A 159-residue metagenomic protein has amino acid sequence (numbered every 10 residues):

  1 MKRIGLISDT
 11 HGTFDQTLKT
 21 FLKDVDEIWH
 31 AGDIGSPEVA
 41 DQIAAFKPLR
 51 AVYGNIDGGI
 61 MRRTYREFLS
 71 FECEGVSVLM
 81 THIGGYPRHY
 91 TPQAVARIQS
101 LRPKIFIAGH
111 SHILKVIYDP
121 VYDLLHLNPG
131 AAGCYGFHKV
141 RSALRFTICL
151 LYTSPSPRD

Functional and structural regions predicted by a protein language model:
M1-L49, D57-G75, M80, K139-S142: N-terminal active-site segment of His-dependent metallophosphoesterases
H11, I34-G35, I56-D57, G84-Y86 (+2 more regions): Catalytic metal-binding/acid-base residues of hydrolase active sites
E38, R88-H89: Residues that form or flank phosphate/diphosphate-binding pockets in enzymes that use nucleotide phosphates
R50, H89-I148: Conserved beta-sheet core of the metallophosphoesterase superfamily
V76, C149-L151: Short loop segments at secondary-structure junctions
Y152-D159: Conserved small/polar residues in nucleotide/adenosyl-binding loops
